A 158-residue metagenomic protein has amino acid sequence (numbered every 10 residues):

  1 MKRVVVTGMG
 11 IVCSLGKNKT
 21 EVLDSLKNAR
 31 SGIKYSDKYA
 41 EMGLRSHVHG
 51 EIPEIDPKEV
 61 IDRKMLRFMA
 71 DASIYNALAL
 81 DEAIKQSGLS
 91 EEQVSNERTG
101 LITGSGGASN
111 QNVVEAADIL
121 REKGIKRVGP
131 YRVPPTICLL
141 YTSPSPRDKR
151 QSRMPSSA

Functional and structural regions predicted by a protein language model:
M1-R63: ACP-dependent fatty acid/polyketide chain-elongation machinery
V5, N76, G100-G104: Short, conserved beta-strand segments within well-ordered enzyme catalytic domains that often line or immediately flank
I11-L15, T20, R63-D81, G107 (+1 more regions): Active-site pocket-shaping loop/turn-to-helix segments
S14, Q111-N112, S152: Glycine/Thr-rich phosphate-binding loops of Rossmann-like dinucleotide-binding domains
E82, Q86-Y131: Hydrophobic alpha-helical hairpins/lids featuring a short glycine-rich hinge
Y141-D148: Conserved small/polar residues in nucleotide/adenosyl-binding loops
S152-A158: Hydrophobic alpha-helical segments, chiefly the membrane-spanning helices and signal/signal-anchor peptides
